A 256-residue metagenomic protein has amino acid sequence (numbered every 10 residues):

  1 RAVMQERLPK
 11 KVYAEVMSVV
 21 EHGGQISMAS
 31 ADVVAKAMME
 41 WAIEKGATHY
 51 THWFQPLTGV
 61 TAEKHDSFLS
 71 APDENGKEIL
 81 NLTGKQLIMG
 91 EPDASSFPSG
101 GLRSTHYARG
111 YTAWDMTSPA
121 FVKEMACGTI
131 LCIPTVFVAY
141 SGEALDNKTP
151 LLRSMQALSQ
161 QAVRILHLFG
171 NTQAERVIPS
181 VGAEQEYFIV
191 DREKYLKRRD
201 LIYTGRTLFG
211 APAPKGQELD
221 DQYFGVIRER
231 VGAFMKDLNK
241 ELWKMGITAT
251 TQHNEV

Functional and structural regions predicted by a protein language model:
R1-A2, S27, K240, T248: N-terminal-biased segments
A2-T83, I88-Y107: Histidine/acidic residue-rich metal-binding segments in metalloenzymes
R109-V256: Glycine-rich, acidic/polar active-site loops that bind/position phosphate-bearing ligands
